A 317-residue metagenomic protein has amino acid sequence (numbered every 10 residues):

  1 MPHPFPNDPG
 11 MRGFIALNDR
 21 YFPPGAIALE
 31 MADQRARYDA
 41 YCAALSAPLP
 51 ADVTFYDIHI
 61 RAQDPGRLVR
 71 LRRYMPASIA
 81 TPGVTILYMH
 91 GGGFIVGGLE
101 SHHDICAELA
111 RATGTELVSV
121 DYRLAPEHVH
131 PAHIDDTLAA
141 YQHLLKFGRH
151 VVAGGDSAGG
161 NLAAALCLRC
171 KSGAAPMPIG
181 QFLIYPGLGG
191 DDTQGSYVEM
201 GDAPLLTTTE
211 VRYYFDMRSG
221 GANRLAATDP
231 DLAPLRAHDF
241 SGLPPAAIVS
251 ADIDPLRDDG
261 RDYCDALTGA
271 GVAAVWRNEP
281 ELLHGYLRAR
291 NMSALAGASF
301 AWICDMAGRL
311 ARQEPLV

Functional and structural regions predicted by a protein language model:
M1-P76, R312-V317: A glycine/proline-hinged amphipathic helix-loop "lid/cap" segment that gates access to hydrophobic ligand pockets
Q63, L71-P82, L235-F240: Short beta-strand-to-loop junctions in surface cap/lid or active-site-entrance loops
P82-G92: Short beta-strand element of the alpha/beta-hydrolase
T85, G114-V118: A fold-wide structural signal in alpha/beta-hydrolase
H90-V96, I253: Active-site glycine-rich loops that stabilize anionic/oxyanionic intermediates across multiple enzyme folds
G98-L99, I105-C106, V118-H150, R290-A296: Catalytic nucleophile-loop/oxyanion-hole region of alpha/beta-hydrolase and closely related hydrolase-like folds
G155, G159, A163: Gly/Ala-rich beta-loop-alpha elbow adjacent to hydrolase catalytic centers
A164-V317: Alpha/beta hydrolase fold serine-hydrolase catalytic domain that processes acyl esters and thioesters
